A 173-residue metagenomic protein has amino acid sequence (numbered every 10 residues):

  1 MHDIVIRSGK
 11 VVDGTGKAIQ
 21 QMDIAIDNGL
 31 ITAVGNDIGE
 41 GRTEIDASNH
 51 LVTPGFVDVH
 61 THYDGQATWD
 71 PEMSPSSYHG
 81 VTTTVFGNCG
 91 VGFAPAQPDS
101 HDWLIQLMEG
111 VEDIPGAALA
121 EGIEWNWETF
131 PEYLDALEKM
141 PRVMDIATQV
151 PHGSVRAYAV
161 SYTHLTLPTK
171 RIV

Functional and structural regions predicted by a protein language model:
M1-V5, V11-G55: Histidine-rich, glycine-flanked metal-binding segment
T15, G35, G65-A67, V85: Activation segment
A18-M22, G80, V173: Short, ordered, surface-exposed loop/turn motifs in non-cytosolic proteins
E44, D64, P95-A96: Short Asp/Glu-rich motifs
V52-M73: Di-metal (Zn2+ and/or Mg2+/Mn2+) metal-binding site signature of metallo-dependent hydrolases with the MBL/beta-CASP
W69-L165: Divalent-metal coordination cores built from histidine and acidic residues
H164-V173: Single conserved hydrophobic/aromatic residue that forms the stacking wall/gate of nucleotide- or nucleobase-binding
